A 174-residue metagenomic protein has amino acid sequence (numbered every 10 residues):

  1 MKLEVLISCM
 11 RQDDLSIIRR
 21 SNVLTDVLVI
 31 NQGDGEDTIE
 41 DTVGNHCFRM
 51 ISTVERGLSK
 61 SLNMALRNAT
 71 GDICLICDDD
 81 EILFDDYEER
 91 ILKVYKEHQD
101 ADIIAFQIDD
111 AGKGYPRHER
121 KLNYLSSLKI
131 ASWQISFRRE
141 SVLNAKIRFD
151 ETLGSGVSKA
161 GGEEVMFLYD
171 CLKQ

Functional and structural regions predicted by a protein language model:
M1-D26: N-proximal low-complexity "stem/linker" segments adjacent to membrane-targeting elements
T53-A69: Glycine-rich, basic loop-to-helix element that forms the pyrophosphate-binding segment of sugar-nucleotide handling
T70-G71, A131-R148: Conserved nucleotide-sugar donor-binding and metal-coordinating catalytic region shared by glycosyltransferases
C74: Short aromatic/hydrophobic "clamp" motif used to bind/position activated sugar donors
D78-I82: The conserved acidic donor/metal-binding loop of glycosyltransferases
D86-H118: Conserved donor NDP-sugar-binding/catalytic core segment of glycosyltransferases
G154-M166: Acidic donor-binding loop at a coil-to-helix junction in glycosyltransferase catalytic cores that engages
V165-Q174: Catalytic donor-sugar/metal-binding loop of nucleotide-sugar-dependent glycosyltransferases
